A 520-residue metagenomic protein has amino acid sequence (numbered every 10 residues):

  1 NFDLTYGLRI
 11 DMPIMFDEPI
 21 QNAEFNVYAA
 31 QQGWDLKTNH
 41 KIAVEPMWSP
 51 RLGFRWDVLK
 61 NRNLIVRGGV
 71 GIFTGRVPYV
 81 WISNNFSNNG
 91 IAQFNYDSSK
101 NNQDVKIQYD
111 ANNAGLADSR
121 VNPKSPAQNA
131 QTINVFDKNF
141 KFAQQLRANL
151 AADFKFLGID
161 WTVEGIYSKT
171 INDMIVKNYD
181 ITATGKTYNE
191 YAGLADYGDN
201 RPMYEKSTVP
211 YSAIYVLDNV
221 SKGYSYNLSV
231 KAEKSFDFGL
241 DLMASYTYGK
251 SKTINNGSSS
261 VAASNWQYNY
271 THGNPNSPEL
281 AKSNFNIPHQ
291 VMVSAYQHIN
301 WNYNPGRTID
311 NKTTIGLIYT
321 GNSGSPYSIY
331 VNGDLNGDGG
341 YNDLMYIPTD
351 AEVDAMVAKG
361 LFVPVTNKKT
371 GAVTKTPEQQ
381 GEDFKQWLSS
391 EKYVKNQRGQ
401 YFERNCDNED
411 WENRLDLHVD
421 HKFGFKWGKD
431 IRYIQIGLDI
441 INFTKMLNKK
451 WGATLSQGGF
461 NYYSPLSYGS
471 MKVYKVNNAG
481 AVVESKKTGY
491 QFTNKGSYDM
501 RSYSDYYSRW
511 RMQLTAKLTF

Functional and structural regions predicted by a protein language model:
N1, L8, L52-W56, L150-F154 (+7 more regions): Residues on the lipid-exposed face of transmembrane beta-strands in outer-membrane beta-barrel proteins
D3-G7, G53, N63-I65, N149 (+8 more regions): Membrane-spanning beta-strand positions in outer-membrane beta-barrel proteins
M12-P13, T162-G324: Gram-negative outer-membrane beta-barrel transporters
D17-A23, Y79-N84, M174-D180, N255-V261 (+2 more regions): Outer-membrane beta-barrel translocator domains and adjoining extracellular loop/strand segments of Gram-negative
P19-S49, G53-D218, A358, D410 (+3 more regions): Solvent-exposed loop/turn elements at secondary-structure boundaries
M47-R51, V135, A143-R147, G223-S229 (+7 more regions): Transmembrane beta-barrel architecture of outer-membrane proteins
V58-L64, L157-G158, G239, N300-K312 (+1 more regions): Short loop/turn motifs that connect adjacent beta-strands in outer-membrane beta-barrel proteins
K312-G428, Q435, F460-M500: Extracytoplasmic gating/loop element in the C-terminal half of outer-membrane beta-barrel translocons and assembly
